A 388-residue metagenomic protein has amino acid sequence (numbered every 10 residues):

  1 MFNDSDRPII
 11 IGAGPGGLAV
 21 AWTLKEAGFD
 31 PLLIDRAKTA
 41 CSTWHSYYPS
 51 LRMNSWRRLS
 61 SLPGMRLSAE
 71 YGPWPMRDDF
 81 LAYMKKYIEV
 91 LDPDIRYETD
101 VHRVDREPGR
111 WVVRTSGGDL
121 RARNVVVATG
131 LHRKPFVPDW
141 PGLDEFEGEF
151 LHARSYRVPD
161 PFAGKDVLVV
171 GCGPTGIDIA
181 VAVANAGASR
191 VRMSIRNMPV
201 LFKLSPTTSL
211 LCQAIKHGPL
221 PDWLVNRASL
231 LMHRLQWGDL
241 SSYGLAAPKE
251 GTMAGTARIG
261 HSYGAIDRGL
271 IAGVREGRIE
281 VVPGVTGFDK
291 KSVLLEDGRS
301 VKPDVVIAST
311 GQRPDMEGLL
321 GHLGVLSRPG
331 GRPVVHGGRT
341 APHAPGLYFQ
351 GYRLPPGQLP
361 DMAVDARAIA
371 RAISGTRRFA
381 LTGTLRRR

Functional and structural regions predicted by a protein language model:
F2-A37, C41-T43, G72-P174, D178-R388: Flavin (primarily FAD) cofactor-binding/catalytic cores of flavoenzymes
T39-R66: Redox-cofactor-proximal catalytic regions of oxidoreductases
R66-G72: A short acidic, helix-capping loop that chelates divalent metal ions and anchors anionic groups
